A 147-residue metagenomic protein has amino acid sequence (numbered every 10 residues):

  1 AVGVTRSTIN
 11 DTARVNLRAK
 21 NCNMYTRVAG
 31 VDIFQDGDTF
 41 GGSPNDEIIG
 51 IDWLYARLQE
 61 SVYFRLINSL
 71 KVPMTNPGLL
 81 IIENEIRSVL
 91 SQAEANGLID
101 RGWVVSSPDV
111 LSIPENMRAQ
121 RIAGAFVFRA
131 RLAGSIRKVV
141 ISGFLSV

Functional and structural regions predicted by a protein language model:
A1-G42: Bacterial flagellar/type III secretion structural subunits and associated motility module proteins, recognized via
I33, G37-V147: Structured, hydrophobic secondary-structure cores that serve as assembly/anchoring elements
